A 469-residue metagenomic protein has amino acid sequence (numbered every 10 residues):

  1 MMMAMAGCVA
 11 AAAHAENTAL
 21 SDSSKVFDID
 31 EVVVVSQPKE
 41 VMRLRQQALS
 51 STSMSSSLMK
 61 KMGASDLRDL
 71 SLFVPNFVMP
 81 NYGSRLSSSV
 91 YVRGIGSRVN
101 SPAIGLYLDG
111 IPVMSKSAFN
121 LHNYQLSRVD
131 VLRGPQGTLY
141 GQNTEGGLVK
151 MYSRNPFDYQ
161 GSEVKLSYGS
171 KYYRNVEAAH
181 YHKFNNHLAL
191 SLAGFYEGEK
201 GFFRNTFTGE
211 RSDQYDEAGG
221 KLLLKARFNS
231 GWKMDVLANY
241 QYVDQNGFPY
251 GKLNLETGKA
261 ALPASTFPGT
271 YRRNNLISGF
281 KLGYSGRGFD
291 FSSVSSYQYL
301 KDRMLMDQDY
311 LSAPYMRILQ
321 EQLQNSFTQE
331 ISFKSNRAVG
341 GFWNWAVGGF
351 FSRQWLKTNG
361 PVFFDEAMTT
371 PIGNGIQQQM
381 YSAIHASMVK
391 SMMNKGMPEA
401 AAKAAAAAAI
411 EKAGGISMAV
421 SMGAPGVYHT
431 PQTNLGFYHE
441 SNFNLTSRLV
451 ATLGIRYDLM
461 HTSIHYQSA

Functional and structural regions predicted by a protein language model:
V26-K60, S87-S89, F157: N-terminal periplasmic "start-of-domain" segments of outer-membrane beta-barrel proteins
L67-L70, S89-G94, Y107, V131 (+2 more regions): N-terminal periplasmic accessory domains that precede and gate Gram-negative outer-membrane beta-barrel machines
R68-I111: Extracytoplasmic beta-strand/coil segments of soluble accessory domains associated with Gram-negative outer-membrane
D109-P135: Short acidic/polar hinge/loop motifs at secondary-structure boundaries that mediate gating or recognition
F119, F203-E210, G247-N254, M304-L311 (+2 more regions): Outer-membrane beta-barrel translocator domains and adjoining extracellular loop/strand segments of Gram-negative
G161-E163, Y168-E199, F207-Q245, R273-G279 (+7 more regions): Transmembrane beta-barrel wall of Gram-negative outer-membrane proteins
T206-R211, G349-A469: Signature of Gram-negative outer-membrane beta-barrel scaffolds
K233, L237-N275, D302, P314 (+2 more regions): Flexible loop and strand-edge segments within Gram-negative outer membrane beta-barrel domains
